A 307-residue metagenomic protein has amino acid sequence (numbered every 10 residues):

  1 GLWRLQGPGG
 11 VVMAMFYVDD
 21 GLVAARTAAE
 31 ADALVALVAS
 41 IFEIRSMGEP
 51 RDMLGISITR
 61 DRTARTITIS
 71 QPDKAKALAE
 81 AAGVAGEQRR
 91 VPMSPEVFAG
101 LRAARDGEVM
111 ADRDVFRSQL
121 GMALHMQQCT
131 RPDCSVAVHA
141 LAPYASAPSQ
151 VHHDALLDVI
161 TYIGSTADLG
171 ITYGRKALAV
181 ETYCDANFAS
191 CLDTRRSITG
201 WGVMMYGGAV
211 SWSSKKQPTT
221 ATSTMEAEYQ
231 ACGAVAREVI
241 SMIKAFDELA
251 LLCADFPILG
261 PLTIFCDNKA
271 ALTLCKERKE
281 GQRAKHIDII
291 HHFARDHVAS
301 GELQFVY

Functional and structural regions predicted by a protein language model:
G1-Y307: Long, low-complexity, charge-biased intrinsically disordered regions
